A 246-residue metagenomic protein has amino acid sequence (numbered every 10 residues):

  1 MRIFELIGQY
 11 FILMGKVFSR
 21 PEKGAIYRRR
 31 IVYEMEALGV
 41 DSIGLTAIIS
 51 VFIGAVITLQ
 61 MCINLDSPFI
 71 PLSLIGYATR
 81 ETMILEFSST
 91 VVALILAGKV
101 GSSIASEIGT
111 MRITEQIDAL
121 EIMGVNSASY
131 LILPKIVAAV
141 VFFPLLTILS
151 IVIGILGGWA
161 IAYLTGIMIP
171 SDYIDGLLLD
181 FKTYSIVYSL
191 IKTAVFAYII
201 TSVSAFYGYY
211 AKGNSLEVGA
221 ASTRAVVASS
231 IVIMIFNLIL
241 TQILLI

Functional and structural regions predicted by a protein language model:
M1-R29, Y207, K212: Short, membrane-interfacial amphipathic segments enriched in basic
E22-I48: Membrane-interface helix starts
G39, I43, A47, F87 (+3 more regions): Selective transmembrane-helix segments that form parts of the transport pathway or gating/packing helices in multipass
G39-V91, I95: Active-site cofactor/substrate anionic-group-binding motifs, chiefly glycine- and Lys/Arg-rich phosphate-binding loops
Q60-I84, I151-A194, Y198, S202-A221 (+1 more regions): Membrane-interfacial helix-loop-helix connectors in multipass membrane proteins
I75-D118, V203: Hydrophobic alpha-helical transmembrane segments of multi-pass membrane transport proteins
I108-L133, S215-V218: Short cytoplasmic-facing helical segments at TM-TM junctions of multi-pass membrane proteins
V218, R224-T241: Final/C-terminal transmembrane alpha-helix of multipass membrane proteins
